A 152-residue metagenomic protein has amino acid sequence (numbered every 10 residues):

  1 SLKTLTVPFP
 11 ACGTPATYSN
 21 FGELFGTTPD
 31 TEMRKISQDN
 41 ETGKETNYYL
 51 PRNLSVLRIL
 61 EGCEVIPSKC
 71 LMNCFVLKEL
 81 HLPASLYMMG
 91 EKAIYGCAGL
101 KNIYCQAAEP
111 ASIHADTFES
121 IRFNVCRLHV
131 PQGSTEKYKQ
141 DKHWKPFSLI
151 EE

Functional and structural regions predicted by a protein language model:
S1-E152: Solvent-exposed loop and capping/linker segments of extracellular ligand-binding repeat ectodomains
